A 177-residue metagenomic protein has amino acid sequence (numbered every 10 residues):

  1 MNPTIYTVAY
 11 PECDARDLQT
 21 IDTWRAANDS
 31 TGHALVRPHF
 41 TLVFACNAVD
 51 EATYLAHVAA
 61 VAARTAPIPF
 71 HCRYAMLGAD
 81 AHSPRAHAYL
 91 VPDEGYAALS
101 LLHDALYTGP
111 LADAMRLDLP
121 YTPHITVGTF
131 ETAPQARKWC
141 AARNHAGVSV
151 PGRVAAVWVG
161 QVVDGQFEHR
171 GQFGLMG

Functional and structural regions predicted by a protein language model:
M1-H71, D93-V150, E168-G177: Basic, often amphipathic N-terminal segments
G78-Y89: Short, basic/glycine-rich phosphate-binding loops at helix/coil junctions that contact nucleotide phosphates
V159-V163: Short, exposed beta-strand-loop hairpins at the edges of beta-sheets in extracellular/periplasmic proteins
